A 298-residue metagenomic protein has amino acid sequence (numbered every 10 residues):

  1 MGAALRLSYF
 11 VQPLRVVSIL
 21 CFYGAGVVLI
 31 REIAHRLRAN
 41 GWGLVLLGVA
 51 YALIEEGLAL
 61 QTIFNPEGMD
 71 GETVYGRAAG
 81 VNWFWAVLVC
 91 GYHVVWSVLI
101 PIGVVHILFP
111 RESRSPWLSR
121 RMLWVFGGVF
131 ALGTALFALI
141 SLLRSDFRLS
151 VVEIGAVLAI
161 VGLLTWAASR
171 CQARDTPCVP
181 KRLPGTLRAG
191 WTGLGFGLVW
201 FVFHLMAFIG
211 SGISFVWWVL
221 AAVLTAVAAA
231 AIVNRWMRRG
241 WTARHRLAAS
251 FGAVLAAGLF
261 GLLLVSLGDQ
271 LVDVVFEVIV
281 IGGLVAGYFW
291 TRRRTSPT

Functional and structural regions predicted by a protein language model:
M1, A50-G57, V129-L139, G197-H204 (+1 more regions): Aromatic-anchored segments of alpha-helical transmembrane domains
M1-P13, P66-W83, I140-E153, F208-G210: Membrane-interface interhelical loops and short amphipathic "cap" helices that link adjacent transmembrane segments
V17-E32: Central hydrophobic cores of alpha-helical transmembrane segments in multi-pass inner-membrane proteins across all
V28, I102-F109, L164-A173, L224-W241: Alpha-helical transmembrane segments in multipass membrane proteins, preferentially the mid-helix core
A39-I54, L58-F126: Membrane-interface helix-loop-helix junctions at boundaries between adjacent transmembrane segments
N82-V95, R144-V161, S214-A221: Alpha-helical transmembrane segments
W117-G127, D146-A156, T176-F196: Membrane-water interface at loop-to-transmembrane-helix junctions
T176-T298: Extended, charged low-complexity segments that frequently continue into or abut oligomerization scaffolds
